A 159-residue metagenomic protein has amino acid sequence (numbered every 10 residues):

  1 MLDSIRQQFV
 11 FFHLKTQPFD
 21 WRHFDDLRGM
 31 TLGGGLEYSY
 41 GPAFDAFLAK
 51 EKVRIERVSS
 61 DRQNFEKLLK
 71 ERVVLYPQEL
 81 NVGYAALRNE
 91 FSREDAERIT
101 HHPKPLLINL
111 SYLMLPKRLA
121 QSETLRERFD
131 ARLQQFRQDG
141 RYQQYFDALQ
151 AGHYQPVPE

Functional and structural regions predicted by a protein language model:
M1-D26, E37-Y40, P103-P105: Acidic, polar ligand-binding/catalytic clefts
L2-D3, D26-R28, L36-S59, A86-D95: Ligand-binding cleft/hinge of the Venus flytrap
Q8, F24, G41, R62-F65 (+5 more regions): Extracytoplasmic/secreted envelope proteins and their assembly/folding machinery, especially bacterial periplasmic
V10-D20, N109-E123: A bilobed periplasmic-binding-protein/Venus flytrap-type ligand-binding module shared by bacterial periplasmic
M30-T31, M114-Y145: Extended ligand-binding regions for polar small-molecule ligands
Y38-A49, D95, D130-E159: Ligand-binding clefts/hinges and TM-proximal coupling segments of bilobed small-molecule sensing domains
E56-K70: Short helix-initiation/N-cap motifs at beta->coil->alpha
V74-E97, K104-L107: A ligand-binding cleft/hinge motif common to bilobed small-molecule-binding domains
